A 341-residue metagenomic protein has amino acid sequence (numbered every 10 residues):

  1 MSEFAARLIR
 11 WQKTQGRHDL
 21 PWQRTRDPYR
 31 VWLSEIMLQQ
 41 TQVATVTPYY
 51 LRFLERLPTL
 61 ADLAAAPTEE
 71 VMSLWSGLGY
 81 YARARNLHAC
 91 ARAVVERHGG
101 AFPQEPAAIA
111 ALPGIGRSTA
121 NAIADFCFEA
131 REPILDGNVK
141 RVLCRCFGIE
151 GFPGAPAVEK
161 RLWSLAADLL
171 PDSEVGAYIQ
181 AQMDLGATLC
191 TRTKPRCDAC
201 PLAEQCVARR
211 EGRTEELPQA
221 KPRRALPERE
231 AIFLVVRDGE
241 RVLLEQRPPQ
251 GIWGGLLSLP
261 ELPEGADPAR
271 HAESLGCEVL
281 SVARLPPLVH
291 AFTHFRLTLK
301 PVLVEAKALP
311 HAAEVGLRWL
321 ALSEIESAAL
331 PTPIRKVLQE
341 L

Functional and structural regions predicted by a protein language model:
M1-H18, Q23-R24, A187-L341: Intrinsically disordered, low-complexity, charged terminal extensions of DNA damage-control enzymes
S2-E215, L226-E228, C277-E278: Catalytic cores of DNA base-excision repair glycosylases
